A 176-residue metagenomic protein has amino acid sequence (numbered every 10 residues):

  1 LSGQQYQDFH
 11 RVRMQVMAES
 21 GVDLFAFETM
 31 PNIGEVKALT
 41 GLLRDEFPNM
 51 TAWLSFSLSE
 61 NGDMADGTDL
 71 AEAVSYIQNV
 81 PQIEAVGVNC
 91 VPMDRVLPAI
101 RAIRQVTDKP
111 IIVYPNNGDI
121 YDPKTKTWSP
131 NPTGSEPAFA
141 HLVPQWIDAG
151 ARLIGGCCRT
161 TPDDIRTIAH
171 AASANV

Functional and structural regions predicted by a protein language model:
L1-V176: Domain-level signal for soluble alpha/beta catalytic cores
